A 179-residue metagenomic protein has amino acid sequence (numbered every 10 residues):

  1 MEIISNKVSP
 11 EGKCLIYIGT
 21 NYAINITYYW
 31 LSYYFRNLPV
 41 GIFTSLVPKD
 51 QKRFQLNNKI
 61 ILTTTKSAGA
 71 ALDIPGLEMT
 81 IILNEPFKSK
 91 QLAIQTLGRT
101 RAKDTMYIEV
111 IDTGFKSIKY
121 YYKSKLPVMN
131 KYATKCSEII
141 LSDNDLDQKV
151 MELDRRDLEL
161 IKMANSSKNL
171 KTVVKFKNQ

Functional and structural regions predicted by a protein language model:
I4-Y28: Conserved strand-helix element at the start of the C-terminal RecA-like helicase core
P10-K13, L38-P39, N57-K59: Short coil/turn segments at beta-strand junctions that form active-site/ligand-binding loops
L15-Y17, G41, I81: Conserved beta-strand elements of the Class I
T27-L31, A71: Hydrophobic packing residues within well-ordered alpha-helices of enzyme cores
S32, N37, N144-D145, L153-Q179: Non-catalytic terminal extensions of ATP-dependent helicases
Y34-P48: Conserved RecA-like helicase motor-core motifs
S45-V128: Conserved RecA-like P-loop NTPase helicase motor core
A102-A164: A conserved SF2-helicase RecA2
